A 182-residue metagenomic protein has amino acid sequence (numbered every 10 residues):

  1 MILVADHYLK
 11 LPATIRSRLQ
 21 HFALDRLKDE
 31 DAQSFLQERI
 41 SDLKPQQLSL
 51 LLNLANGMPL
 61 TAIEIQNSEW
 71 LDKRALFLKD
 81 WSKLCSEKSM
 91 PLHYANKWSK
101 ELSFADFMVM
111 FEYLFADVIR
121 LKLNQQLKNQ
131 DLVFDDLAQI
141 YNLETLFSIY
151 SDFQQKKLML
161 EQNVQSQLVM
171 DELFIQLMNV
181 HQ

Functional and structural regions predicted by a protein language model:
M1-D6: Structural recognition of the conserved hydrophobic beta-strand(s) that form the central parallel beta-sheet of P-loop
H7-M110, L121-Q182: Charged, glycine-rich active-site and insertion segments that engage polyanionic ligands
